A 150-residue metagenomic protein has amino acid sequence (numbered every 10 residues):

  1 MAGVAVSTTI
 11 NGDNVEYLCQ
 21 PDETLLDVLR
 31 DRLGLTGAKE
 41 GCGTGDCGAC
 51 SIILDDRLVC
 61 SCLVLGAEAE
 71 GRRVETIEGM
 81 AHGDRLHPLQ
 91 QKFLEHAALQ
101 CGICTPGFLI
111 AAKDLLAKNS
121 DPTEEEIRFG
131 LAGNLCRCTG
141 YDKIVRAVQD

Functional and structural regions predicted by a protein language model:
M1-D150: Signature of N-terminal electron-transfer/Fe-S-associated modules in redox systems
